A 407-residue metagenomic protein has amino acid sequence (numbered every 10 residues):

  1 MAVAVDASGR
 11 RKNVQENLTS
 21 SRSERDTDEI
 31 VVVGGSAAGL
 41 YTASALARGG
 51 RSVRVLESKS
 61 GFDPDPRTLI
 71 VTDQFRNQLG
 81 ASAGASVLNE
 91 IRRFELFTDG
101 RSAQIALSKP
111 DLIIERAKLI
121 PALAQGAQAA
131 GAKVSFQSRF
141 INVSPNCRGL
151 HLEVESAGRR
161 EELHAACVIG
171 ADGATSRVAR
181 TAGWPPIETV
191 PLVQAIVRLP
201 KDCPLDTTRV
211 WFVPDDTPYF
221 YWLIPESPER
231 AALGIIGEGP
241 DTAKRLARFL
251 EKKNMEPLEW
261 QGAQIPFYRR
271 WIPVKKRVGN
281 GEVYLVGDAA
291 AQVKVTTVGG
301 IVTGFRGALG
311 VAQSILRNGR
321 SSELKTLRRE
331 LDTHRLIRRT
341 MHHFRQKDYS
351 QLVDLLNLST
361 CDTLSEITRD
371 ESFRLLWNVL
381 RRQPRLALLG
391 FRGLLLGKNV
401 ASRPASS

Functional and structural regions predicted by a protein language model:
R22-A38: Beta1/beta-strand and adjacent pyrophosphate-binding region of the FAD-binding site in flavoprotein oxidoreductases
V33, S44-P66: Glycine-rich FAD pyrophosphate-binding loop
G49, G126-L258, A291: Predominantly flavin-linked oxidoreductase catalytic cores and closely associated redox partners
S58-E95: N-terminal FAD cofactor-binding segment of flavoenzymes
I105-G126, G237-K244: Short beta-strand to alpha-helix junction loop
N142, E238-I315, R320-K325: FAD/FMN-dependent oxidoreductases across multiple families
Q313-V353: Active-site-proximal substrate-binding core of FAD-dependent oxidoreductases
Y349-S407: C-terminal auxiliary extensions adjacent to catalytic cores
